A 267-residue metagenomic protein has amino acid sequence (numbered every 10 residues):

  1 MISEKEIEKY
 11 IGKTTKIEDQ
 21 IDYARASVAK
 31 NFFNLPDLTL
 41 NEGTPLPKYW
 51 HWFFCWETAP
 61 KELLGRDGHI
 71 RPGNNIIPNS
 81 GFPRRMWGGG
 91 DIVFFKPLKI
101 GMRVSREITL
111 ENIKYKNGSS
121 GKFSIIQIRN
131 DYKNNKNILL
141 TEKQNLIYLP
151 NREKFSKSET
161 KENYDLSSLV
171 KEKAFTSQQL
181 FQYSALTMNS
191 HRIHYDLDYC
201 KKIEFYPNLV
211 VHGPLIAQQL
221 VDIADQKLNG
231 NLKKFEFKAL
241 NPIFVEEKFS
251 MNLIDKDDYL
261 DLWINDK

Functional and structural regions predicted by a protein language model:
M1-R103: Hydrophobic, proline/glycine-rich low-complexity stretches
M1-T14, W87-F175, P242-K267: HotDog/MaoC-like acyl-thioester-processing domains
I2-P45, E159-I216, I223-Q226: A contiguous, surface-exposed recognition patch within enzymatic or periplasmic domains that forms
K9, Q20, H51-F54, R85-M86 (+9 more regions): Residue-level preference for alpha-helix termini and adjacent loops
T44, K122, N231-L232: Short, surface-exposed helix-loop/turn micro-motifs enriched in polar/charged residues
G65-N74, I92, Q144-L146, T176-T187: Phosphate-binding glycine-rich loops and adjacent basic patches that engage nucleotide phosphates, nucleic-acid
C200-D258, N265-K267: Catalytic-pocket segment enriched in acidic/His residues
